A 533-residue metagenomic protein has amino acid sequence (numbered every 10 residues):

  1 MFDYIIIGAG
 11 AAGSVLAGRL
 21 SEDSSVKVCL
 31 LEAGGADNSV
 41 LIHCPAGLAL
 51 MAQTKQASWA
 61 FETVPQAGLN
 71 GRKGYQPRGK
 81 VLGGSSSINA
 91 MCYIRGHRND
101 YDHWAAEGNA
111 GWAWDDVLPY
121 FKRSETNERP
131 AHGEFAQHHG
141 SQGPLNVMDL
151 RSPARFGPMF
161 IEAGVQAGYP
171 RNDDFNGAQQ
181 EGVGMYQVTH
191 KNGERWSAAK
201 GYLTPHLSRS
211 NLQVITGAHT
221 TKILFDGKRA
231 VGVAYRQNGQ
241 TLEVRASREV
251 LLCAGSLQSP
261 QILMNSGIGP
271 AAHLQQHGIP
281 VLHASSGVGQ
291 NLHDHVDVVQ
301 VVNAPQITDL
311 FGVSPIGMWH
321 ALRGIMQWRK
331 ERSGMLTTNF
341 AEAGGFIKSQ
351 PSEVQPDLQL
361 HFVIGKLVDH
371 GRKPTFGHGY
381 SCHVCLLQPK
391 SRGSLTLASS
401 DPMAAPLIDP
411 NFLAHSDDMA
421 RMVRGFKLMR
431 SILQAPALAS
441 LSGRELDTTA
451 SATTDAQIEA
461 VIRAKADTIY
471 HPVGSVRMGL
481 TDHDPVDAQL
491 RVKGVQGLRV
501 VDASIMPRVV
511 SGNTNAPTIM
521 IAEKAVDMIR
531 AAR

Functional and structural regions predicted by a protein language model:
M1-R533: N-terminal redox-cofactor-binding region of secreted/periplasmic oxidoreductases
